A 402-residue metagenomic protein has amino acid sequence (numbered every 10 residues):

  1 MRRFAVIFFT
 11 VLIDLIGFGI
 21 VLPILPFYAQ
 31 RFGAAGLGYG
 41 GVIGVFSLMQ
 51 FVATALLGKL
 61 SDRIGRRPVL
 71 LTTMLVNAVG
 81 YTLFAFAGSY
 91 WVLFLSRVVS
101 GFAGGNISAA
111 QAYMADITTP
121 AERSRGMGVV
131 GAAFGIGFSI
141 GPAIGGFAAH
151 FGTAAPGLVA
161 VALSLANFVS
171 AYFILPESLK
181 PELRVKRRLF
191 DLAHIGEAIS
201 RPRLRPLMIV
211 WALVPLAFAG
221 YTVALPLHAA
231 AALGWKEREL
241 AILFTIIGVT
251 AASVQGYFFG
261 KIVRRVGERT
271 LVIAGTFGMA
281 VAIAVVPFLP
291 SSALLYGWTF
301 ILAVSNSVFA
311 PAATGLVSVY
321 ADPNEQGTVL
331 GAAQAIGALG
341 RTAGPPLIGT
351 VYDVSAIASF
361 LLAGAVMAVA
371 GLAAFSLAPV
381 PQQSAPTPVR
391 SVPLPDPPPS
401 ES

Functional and structural regions predicted by a protein language model:
M1, P176-I209, P393-P397, E401: Juxtamembrane intracellular "pre-TM" segments in multi-pass secondary transporters
G19, S47-A55, G105, F138-S139 (+3 more regions): Residue-level signature of mid-helix packing/kink "hotspots" within the transmembrane helices of 12-pass Major
P23-L37, V223-E239: Short amphipathic helix-loop junctions that connect adjacent transmembrane helices in Major Facilitator Superfamily/SLC
F51-Y90: Conserved MFS/SLC helix-loop-helix module at the cytosolic interface between two early adjacent transmembrane helices
T54-G65, V254-E268: Helix-to-loop junctions at the C-terminal end of transmembrane segments in multipass secondary transporters
S96-G135: Cytoplasmic helix-loop-helix junction between adjacent transmembrane helices in 12-TM secondary transporters
V130-F173: Helix-loop-helix hairpin linking two adjacent transmembrane segments in secondary transporters
R269-A313: C-terminal transmembrane helical hairpin of 12-TM major facilitator-type secondary transporters
